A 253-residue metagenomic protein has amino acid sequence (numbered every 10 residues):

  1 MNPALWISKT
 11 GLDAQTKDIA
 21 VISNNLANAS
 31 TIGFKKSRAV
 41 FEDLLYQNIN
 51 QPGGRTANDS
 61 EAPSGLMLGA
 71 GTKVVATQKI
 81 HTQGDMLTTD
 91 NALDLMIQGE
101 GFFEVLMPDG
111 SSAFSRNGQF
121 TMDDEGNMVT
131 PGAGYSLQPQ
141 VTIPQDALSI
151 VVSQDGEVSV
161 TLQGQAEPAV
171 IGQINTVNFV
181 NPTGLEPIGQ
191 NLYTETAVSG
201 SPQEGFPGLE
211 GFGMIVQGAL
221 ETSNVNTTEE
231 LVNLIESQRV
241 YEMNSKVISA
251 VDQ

Functional and structural regions predicted by a protein language model:
M1-Q253: Amphipathic alpha-helical polymerization modules
